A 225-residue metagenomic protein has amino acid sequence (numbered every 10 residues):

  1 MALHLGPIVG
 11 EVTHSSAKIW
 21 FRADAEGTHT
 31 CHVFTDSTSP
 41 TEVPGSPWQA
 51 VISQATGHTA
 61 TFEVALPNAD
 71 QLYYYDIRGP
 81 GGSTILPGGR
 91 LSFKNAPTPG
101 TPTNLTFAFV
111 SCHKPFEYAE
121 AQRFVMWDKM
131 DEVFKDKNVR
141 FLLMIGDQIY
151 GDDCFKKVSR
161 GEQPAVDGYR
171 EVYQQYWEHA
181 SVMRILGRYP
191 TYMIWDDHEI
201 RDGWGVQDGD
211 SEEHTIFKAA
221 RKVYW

Functional and structural regions predicted by a protein language model:
M1-W225: Divalent metal-dependent phosphoesterase catalytic cores across multiple superfamilies
